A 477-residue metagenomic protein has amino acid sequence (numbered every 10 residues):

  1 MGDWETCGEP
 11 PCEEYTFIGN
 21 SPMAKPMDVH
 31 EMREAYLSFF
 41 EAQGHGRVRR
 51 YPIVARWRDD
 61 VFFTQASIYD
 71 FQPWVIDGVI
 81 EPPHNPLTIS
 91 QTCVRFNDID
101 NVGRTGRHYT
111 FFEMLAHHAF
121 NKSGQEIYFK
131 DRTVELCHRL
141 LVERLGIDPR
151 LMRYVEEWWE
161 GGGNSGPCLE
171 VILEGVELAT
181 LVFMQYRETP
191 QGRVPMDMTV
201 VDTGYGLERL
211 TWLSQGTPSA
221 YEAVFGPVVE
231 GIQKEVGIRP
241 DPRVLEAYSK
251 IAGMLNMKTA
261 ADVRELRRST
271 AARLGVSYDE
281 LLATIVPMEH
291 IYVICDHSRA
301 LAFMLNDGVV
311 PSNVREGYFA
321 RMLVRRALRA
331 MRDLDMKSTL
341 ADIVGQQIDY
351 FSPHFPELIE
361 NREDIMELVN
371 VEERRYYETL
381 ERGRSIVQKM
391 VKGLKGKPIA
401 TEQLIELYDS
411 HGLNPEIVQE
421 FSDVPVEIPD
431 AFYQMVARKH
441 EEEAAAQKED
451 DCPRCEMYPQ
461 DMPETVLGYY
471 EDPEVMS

Functional and structural regions predicted by a protein language model:
G2-S477: A glycine- and charged-residue-rich anion-binding loop/surface
